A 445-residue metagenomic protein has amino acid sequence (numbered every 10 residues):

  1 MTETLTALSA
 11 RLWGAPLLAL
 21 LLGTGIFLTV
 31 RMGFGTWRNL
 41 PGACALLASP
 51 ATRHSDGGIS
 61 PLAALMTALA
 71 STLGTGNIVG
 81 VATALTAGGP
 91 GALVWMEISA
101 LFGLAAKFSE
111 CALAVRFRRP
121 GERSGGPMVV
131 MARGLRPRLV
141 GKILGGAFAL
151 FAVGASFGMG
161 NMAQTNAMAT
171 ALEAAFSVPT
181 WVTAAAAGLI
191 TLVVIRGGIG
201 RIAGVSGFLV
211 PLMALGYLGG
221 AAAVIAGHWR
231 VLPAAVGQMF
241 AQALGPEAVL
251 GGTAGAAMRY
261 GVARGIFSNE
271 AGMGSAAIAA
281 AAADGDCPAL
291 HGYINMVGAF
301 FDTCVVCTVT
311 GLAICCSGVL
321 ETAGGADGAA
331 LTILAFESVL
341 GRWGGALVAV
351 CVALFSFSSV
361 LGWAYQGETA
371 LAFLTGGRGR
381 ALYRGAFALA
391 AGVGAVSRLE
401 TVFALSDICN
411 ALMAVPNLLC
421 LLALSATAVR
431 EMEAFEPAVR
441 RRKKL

Functional and structural regions predicted by a protein language model:
M1-T75, L85-P90, G103, G392 (+1 more regions): N-terminal alpha-helical transmembrane segments of multi-pass membrane transport and channel/translocase proteins
A10-G42, A84-R123, F301-V309, D407-C420: Extracellular loop-to-transmembrane helix junctions
L20-F27, R31-C44, T165-L172, P179-A187 (+6 more regions): Membrane-interface loop-to-helix entry segments
T24, L28-T29, S99-G121, A132-N166 (+2 more regions): Helix-loop-helix module between adjacent transmembrane segments
F34-I59, T83-L85, G89, L93 (+4 more regions): Flexible loop linkers connecting adjacent transmembrane helices in multi-pass alpha-helical membrane transporters
H54-L85, R116, P120-M128, A132-G134 (+2 more regions): Alpha-helical membrane segments and immediately flanking helix-loop junctions that form or couple to the substrate/ion
F108-R118, G220-Q238, A281-A283, V297-A329: Extracellular/periplasmic helix-exit of transmembrane alpha-helices
G207, L212-E270, A276, A281: Membrane-embedded translocation segments of transport machinery
